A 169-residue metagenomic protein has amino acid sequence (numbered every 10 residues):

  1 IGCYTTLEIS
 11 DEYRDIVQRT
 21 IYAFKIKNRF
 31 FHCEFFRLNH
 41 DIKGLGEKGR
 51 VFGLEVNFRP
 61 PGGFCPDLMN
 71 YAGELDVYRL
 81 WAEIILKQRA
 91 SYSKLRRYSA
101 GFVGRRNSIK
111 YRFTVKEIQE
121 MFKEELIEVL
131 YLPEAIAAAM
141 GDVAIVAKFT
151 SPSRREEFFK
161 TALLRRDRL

Functional and structural regions predicted by a protein language model:
I1-I26, F30, R37, D41 (+4 more regions): ATP-dependent carboxylate/phosphate-activation module, predominantly the ATP-grasp catalytic core and closely related
K27-E34, S91-R97: Flexible, glycine/charged-enriched surface loops at secondary-structure junctions
L80-L169: Peripheral (often C-terminal) accessory segments that flank ATP-dependent C-N-forming ligase machineries
